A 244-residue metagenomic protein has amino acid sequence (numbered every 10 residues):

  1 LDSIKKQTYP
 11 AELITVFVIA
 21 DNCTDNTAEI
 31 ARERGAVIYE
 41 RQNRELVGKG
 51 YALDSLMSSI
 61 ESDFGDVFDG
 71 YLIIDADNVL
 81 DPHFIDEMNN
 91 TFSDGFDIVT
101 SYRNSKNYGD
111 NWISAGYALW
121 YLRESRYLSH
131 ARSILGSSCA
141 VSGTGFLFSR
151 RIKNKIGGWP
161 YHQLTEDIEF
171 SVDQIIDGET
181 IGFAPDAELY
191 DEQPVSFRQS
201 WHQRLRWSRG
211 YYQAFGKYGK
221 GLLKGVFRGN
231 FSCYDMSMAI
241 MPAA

Functional and structural regions predicted by a protein language model:
D2-L13: Short, acidic, metal-binding catalytic loop of nucleotide-sugar glycosyltransferases
A20-A28, N43-E45, V79: A conserved acidic beta->alpha catalytic loop
N26, I74-T91: Acidic donor-binding/catalytic loop of UDP-sugar-dependent glycosyltransferases, especially processive GT2
E40-G65, H83-L164, W201, L205 (+2 more regions): Long helical/loop segments within the catalytic core of UDP-sugar-dependent glycosyltransferases, especially the large
Y71: Short aromatic/hydrophobic "clamp" motif used to bind/position activated sugar donors
D75-V79, W159-H162, Q174: The conserved acidic donor/metal-binding loop of glycosyltransferases
L135-G136, V195-A244: Basic/Trp-rich segment in TM-proximal cytosolic loops or flexible interdomain/linker regions
S171-Y190: Catalytic donor-sugar/metal-binding loop of nucleotide-sugar-dependent glycosyltransferases
